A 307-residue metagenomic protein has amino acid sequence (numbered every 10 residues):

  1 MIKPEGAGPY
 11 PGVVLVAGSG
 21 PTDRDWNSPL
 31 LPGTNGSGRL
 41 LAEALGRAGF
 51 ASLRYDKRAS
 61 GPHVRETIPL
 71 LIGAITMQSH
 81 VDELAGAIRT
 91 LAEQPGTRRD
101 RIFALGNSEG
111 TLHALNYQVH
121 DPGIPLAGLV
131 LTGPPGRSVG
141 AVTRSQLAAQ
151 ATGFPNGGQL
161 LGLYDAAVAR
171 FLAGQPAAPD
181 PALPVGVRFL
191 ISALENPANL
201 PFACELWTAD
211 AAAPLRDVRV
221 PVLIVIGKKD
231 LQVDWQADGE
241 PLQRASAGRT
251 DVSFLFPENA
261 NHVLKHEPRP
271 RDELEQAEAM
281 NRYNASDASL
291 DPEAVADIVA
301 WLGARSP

Functional and structural regions predicted by a protein language model:
G6-R47: Short, surface-exposed "cap/lid" segments of acyl-processing enzymes
G36-V64: Conserved alpha/beta-hydrolase
P62, I124, G128-P214: Accessory cap/linker subdomain of secreted extracellular hydrolases
I72-P95: Alpha/beta-hydrolase active-site loop
T90-G96, D100-Q150: Primarily recognizes the serine-hydrolase "nucleophile elbow" in alpha/beta-hydrolase and SGNH/GDSL folds
V218, I224-I226: Short beta-strand/loop motif that positions the catalytic acidic residue of the alpha/beta-hydrolase fold
V220, L231-A245: Short alpha-helix in the alpha/beta-hydrolase fold that links the catalytic acid
A260-L264, R269-P307: Catalytic active-site module of serine/aspartate enzymes centered on a nucleophile-bearing elbow/loop
